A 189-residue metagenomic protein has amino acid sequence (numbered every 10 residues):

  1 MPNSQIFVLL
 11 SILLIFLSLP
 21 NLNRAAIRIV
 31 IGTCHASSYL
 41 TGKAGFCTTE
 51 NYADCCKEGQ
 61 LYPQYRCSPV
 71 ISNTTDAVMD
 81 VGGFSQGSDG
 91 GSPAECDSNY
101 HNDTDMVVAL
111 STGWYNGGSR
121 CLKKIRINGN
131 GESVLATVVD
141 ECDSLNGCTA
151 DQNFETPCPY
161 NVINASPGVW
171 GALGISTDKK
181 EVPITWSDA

Functional and structural regions predicted by a protein language model:
P2-A189: Secreted/periplasmic proteins
